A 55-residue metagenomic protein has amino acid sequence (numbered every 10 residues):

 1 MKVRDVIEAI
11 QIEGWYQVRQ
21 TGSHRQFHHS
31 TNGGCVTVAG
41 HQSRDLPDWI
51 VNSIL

Functional and structural regions predicted by a protein language model:
M1-L55: Basic nucleic-acid-binding interfaces
